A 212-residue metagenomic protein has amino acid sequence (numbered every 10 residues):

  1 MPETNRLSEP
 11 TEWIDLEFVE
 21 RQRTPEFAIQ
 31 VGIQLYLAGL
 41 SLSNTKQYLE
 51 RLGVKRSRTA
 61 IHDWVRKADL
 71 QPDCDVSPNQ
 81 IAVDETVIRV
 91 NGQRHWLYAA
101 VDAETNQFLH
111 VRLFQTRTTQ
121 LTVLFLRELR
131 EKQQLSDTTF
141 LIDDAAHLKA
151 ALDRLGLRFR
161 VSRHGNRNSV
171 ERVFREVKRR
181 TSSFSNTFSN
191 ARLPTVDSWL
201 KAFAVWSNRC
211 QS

Functional and structural regions predicted by a protein language model:
M1-L37, H62-D63, V76, A82: Basic, short loop/linker segments at the boundary and entry of helix-turn-helix/winged-helix-like folds
Y36, N91-T118: Short conserved beta-strand segments at catalytic cores or DNA/RNA-binding microdomains of nucleic-acid binding
V54-D69: Major-groove recognition helix of helix-turn-helix-like DNA-binding domains
S77-V90, A99-V101: Two-metal-ion RNase H-like nuclease active-site motif
V111-L135: Active-site beta-loop-alpha junctions of metal-dependent nucleic acid enzymes, especially the RNase H-like/DDE
S136-L148: Acidic/histidine-rich, metal-coordinating catalytic segments
F174-S212: Charged alpha-helix within mobile-element recombinases
